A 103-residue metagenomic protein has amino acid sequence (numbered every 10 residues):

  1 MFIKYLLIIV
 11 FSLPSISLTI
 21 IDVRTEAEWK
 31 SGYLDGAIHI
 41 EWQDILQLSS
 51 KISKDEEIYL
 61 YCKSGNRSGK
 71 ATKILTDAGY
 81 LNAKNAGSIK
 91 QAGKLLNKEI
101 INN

Functional and structural regions predicted by a protein language model:
M1-I8: Sec-dependent signal peptide recognition, specifically the positively charged N-region followed immediately by
F2, L18-T19, T25-E57, N66-N103: Rhodanese-like catalytic fold shared by cysteine-dependent sulfurtransferases and DSP/PTP-type phosphatases
S12-S15: N-terminal signal peptide c-region/cleavage motif recognized by signal peptidases
Y61: Short, surface-exposed ligand- or partner-binding patches at beta-edge/loop junctions that are enriched in aromatics
